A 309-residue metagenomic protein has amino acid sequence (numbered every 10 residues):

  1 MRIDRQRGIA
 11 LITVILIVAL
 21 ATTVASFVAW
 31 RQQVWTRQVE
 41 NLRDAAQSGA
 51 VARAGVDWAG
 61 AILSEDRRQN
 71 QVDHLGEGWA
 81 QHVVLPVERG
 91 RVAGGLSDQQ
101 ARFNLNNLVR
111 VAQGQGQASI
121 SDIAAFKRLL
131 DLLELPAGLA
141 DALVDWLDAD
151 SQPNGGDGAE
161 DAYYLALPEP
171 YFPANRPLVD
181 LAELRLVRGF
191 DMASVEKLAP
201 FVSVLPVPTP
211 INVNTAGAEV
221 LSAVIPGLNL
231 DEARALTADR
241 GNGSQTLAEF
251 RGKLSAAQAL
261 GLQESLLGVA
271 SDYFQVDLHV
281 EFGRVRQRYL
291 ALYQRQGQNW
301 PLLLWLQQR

Functional and structural regions predicted by a protein language model:
R2-R309: Compositionally biased linear targeting/interaction segments
